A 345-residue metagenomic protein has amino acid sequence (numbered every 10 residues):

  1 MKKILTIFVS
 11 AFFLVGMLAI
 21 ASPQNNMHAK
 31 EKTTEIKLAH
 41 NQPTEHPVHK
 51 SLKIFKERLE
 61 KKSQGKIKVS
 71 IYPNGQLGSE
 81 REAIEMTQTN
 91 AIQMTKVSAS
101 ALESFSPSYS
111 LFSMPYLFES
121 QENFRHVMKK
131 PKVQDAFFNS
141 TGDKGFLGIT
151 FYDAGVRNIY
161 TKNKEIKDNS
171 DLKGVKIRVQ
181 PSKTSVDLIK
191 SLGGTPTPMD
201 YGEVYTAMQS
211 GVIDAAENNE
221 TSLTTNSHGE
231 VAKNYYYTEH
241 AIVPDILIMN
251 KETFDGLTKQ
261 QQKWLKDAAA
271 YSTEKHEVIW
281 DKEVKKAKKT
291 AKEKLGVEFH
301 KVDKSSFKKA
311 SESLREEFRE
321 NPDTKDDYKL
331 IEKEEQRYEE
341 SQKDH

Functional and structural regions predicted by a protein language model:
M1-E35, S341-H345: Short, low-complexity disordered leader/linker segments with a strong preference for bacterial N-terminal type II
N26-N123, K132, T141-H345: N-terminal secretory/targeting leader peptides
